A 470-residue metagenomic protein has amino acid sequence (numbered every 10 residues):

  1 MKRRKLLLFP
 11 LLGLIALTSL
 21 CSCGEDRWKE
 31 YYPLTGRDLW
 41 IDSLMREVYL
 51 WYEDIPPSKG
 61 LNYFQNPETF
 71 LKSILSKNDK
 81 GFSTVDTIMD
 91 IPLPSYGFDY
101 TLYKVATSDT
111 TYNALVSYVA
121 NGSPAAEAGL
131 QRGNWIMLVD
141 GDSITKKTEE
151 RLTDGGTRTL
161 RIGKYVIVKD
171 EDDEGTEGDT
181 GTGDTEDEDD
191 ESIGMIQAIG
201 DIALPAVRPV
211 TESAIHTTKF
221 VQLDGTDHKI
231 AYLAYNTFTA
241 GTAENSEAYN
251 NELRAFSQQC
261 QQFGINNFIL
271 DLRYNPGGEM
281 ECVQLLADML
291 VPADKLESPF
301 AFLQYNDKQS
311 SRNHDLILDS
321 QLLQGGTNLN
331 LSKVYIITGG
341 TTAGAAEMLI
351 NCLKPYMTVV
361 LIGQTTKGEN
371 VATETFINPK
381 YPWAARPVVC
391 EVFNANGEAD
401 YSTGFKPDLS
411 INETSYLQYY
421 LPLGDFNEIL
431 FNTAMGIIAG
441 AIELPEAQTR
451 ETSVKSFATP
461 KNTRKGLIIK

Functional and structural regions predicted by a protein language model:
M1-P10: Bacterial N-terminal signal peptides that target proteins for export
T18-S22: C-terminal motif of bacterial Sec signal peptides marking the signal peptidase cleavage site
G24-N267, E451-K470: Flexible, low-complexity junctional segments that flank or bridge functional domains
G141, R273, G339: Flexible loop residues that form catalytic and substrate-binding hotspots at small-molecule/glycan-binding clefts
V166, Y274-G277: Short, internal active-site loops enriched in acidic
T237-N245, A255, Q259-N267, P276-K470: C-terminal "post-core" interaction segments
L270: P-loop NTPase catalytic core of nucleic-acid-dependent motor ATPases
